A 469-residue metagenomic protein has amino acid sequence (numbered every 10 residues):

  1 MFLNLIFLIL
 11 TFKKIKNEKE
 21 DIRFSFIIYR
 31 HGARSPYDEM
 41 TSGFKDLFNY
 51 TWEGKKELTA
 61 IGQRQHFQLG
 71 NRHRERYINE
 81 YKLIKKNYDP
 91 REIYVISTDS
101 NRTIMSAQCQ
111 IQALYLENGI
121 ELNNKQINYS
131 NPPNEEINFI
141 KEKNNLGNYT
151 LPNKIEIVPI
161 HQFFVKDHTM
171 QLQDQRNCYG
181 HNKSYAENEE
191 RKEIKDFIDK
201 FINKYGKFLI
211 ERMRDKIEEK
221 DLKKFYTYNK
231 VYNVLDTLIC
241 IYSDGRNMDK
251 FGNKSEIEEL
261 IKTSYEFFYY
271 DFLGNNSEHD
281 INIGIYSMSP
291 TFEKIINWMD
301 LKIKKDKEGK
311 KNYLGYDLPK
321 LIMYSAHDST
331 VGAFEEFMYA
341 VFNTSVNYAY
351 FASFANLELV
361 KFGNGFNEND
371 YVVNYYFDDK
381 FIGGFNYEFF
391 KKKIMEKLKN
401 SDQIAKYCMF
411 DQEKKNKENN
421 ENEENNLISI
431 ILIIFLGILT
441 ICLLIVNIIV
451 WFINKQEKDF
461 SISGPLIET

Functional and structural regions predicted by a protein language model:
M1-N17: Cleavable N-terminal signal peptides of Sec/SRP-targeted secreted and luminal proteins
E18-Y94, T98-I322, A326-N454, F460 (+1 more regions): Signature for phosphate-centric chemistry
I467-T469: Intrinsically disordered, low-complexity cytosolic terminal tails
